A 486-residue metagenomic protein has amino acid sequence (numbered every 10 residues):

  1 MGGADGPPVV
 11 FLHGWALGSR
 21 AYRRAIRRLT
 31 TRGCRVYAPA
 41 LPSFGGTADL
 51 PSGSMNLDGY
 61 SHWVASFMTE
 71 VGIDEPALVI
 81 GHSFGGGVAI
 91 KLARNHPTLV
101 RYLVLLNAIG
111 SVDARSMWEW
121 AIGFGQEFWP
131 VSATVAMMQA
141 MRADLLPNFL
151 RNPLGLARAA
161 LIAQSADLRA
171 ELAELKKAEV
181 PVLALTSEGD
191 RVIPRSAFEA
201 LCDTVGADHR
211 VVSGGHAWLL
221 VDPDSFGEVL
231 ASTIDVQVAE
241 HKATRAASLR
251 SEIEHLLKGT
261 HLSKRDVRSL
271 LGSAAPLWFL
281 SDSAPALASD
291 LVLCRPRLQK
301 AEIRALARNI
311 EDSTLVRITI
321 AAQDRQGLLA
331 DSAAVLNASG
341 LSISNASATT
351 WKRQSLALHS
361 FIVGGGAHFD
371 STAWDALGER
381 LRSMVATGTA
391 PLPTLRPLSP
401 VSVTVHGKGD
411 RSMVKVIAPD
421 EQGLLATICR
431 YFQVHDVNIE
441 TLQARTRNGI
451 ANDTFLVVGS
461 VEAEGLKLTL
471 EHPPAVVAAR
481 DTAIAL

Functional and structural regions predicted by a protein language model:
G2-G46: Conserved HGGG/HGGXW glycine-rich cap/lid loop of the alpha/beta-hydrolase fold
T31, Y37-L78: Active-site loop/oxyanion-hole signature of alpha/beta-hydrolase fold enzymes
I90-N95, V100-P130: Flexible "cap/lid" loop of the alpha/beta hydrolase fold
A114-E179: Conserved alpha/beta-hydrolase catalytic His-Asp/Glu region
A178, A184-T186: Short beta-strand/loop motif that positions the catalytic acidic residue of the alpha/beta-hydrolase fold
R191-A197: Conserved alpha/beta-hydrolase "acid-adjacent" motif
G214-G227: Catalytic histidine-centered segment of alpha/beta-hydrolase-like enzymes
V238-L486: Regulatory modules associated with amino-acid/nitrogen control
